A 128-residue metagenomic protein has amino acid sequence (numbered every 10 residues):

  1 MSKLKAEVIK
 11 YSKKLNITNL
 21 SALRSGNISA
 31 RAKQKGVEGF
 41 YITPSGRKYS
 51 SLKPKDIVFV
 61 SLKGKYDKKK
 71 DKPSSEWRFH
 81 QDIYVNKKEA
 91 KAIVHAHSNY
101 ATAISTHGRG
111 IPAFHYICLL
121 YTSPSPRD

Functional and structural regions predicted by a protein language model:
S2-K91: An anion-binding catalytic pocket shared by soluble metabolic enzymes
S29, I111, D128: Short, flexible micro-motifs
I83, A92-I111: Histidine-centered catalytic micro-motifs
N86, H107, S125: Active-site catalytic microenvironments for nucleophilic, acid-base chemistry
Y116-I117: Ligand/cofactor pocket segment of small-molecule handling proteins
Y121-D128: Conserved small/polar residues in nucleotide/adenosyl-binding loops
